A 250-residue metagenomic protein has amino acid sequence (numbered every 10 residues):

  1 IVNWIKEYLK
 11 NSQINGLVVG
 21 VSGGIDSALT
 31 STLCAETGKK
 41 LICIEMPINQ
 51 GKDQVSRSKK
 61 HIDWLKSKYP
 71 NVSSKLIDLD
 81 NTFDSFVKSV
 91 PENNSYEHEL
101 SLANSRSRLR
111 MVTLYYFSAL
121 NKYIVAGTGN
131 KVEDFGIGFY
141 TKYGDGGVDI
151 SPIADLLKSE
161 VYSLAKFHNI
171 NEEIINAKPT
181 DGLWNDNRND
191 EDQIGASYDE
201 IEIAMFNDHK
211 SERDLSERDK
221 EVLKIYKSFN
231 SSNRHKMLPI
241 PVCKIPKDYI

Functional and structural regions predicted by a protein language model:
V2-V19, T32-I42, N49-Q50, H61-T82 (+4 more regions): ATP/NTP-dependent adenylation/nucleotidyl-transfer catalytic domains that generate, transfer, or process NMP-activated
G24: Conserved G/P- and acidic residue-centered "switch" motifs that form tight phosphate/ATP-binding loops in soluble
S27, S31, K52-K59: Short, surface-exposed alpha-helical segments at coil->helix boundaries
R108: Catalytic-core regions of hydrolytic enzymes
